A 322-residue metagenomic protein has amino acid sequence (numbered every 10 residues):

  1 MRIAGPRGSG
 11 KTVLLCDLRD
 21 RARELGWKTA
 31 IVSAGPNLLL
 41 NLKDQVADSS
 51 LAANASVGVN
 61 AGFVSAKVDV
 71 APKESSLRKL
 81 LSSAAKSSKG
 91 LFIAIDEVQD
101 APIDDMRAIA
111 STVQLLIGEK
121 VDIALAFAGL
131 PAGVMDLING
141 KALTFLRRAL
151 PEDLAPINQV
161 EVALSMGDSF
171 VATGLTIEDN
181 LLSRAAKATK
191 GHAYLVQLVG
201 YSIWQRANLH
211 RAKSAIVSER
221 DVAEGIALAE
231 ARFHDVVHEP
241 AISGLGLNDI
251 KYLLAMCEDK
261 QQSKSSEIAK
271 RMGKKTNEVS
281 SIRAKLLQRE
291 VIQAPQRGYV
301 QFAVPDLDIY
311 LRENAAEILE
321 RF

Functional and structural regions predicted by a protein language model:
M1-D17: Walker A/P-loop nucleotide-binding motif
R19, R23-T29, P36-A66: Conserved NTP-binding/hydrolysis module of P-loop NTPases
P72-A132, D136-A142: Conserved Walker B catalytic segment
L154-L181, V199: Conserved small helical "lid"/interfacial subdomain of P-loop NTPases
T176-A188, E267: Short conserved motifs of the RecA-like P-loop NTPase core
G191, Q197-T276: Winged-helix-like regulatory helical subdomains adjacent to P-loop NTPase cores
M272-R289: Short amphipathic alpha-helical interaction segments
P305-F322: Short, amphipathic alpha-helical interaction segments positioned at domain boundaries
